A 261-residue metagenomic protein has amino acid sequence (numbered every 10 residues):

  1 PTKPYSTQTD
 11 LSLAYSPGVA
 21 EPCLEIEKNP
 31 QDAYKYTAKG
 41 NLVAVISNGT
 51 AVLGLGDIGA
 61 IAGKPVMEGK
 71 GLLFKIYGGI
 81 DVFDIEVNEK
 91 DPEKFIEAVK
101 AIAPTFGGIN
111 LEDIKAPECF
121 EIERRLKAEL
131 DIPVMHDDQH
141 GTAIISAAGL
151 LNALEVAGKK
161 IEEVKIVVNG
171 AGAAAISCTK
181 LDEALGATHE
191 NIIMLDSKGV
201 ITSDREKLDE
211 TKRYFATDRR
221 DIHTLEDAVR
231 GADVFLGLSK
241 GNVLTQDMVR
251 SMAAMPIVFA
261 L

Functional and structural regions predicted by a protein language model:
P1-I132: N-terminal ligand-binding/catalytic initiation module
E27-D32, K180, R220-I222, V243-T245: Glycine-rich, charged/polar anion/phosphate-binding loops that engage phosphate groups from diverse ligands
Q31-Y36, V99, V156-A157, L181-A184 (+2 more regions): A generic local secondary-structure boundary/capping motif
A44, D84-E86, N110, V167-V168 (+4 more regions): Structured core elements
L53, A60-G78, L130, H136 (+2 more regions): Glycine-rich phosphate/diphosphate-binding loop of Rossmann-like nucleotide-binding domains
K94, T224, L244-M248: Short acidic active-site motifs
A103, I161, A228-V229, V249-M252: A short, aliphatic-rich alpha-helical micro-motif
N110, V134-D137, V234-L261: ADP-ribose/adenylate-binding Rossmann-like module
